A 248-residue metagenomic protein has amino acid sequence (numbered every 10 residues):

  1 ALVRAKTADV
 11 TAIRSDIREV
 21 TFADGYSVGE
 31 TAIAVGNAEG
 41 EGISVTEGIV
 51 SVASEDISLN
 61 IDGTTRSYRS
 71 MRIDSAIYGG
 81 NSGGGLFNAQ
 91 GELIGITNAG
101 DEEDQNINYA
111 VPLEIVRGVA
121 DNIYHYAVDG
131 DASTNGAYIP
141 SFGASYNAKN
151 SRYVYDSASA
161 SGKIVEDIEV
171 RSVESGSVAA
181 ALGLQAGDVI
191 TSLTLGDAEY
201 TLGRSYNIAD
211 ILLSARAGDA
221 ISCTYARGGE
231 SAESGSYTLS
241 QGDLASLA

Functional and structural regions predicted by a protein language model:
A1-I43, T201-G203, A232-G235, D243-L247: Conserved active-site neighborhood of the chymotrypsin/trypsin-like protease fold
A1-V3, G29, A34, V50 (+10 more regions): Terminal peptide-recognition signature
V10-I17, V35-G48, I57-G83, F87-V119 (+2 more regions): Active-site loop architecture of trypsin-fold serine endopeptidases
V10-T11, A38, L93-G162, L244-L247: C-terminal cap/linker of serine protease catalytic domains
S82-G83, R152-K163, E174-V189: PDZ/PDZ-like domain micro-motif
I94, A179-N207: Conserved PDZ fold ligand-binding element
Y124-Y138, L182, T191-S192, Y206-A248: PDZ-domain C-terminal substructure recognizer with occasional recognition of PDZ-binding tails
